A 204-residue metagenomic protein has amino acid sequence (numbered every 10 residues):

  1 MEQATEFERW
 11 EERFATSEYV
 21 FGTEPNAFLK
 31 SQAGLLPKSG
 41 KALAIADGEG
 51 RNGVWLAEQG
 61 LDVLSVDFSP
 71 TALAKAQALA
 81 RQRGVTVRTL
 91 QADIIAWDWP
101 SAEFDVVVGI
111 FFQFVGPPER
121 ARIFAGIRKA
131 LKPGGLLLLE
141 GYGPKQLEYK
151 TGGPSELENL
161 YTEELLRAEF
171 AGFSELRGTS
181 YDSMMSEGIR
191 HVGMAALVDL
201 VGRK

Functional and structural regions predicted by a protein language model:
M1-P37, K145: Conserved class I S-adenosyl-L-methionine
S39-G48: Conserved class I S-adenosyl-L-methionine
S69-T71: Conserved SAM/SAH-binding beta-strand->alpha-helix loop
R83-I95: Conserved SAM-binding strand-loop segment of SAM-dependent methyltransferases
I95-V106: A short acidic, Gly/Pro-enriched loop at the edge of an enzyme's catalytic core that lines a small-molecule cofactor
F114-I127: A short, conserved alpha-helix within the catalytic core of class I
G134-Y142: Conserved beta-strand signature within the Rossmann-like core of class I S-adenosyl-L-methionine
E158-T179, V198: Short alpha-helix
